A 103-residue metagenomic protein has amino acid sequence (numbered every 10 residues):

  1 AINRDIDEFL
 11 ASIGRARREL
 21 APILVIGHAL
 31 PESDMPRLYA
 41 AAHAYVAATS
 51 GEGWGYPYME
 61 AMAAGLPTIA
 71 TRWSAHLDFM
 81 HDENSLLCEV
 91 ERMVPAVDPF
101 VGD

Functional and structural regions predicted by a protein language model:
A1, L38, P99-D103: Short, intrinsically disordered, charge-balanced linker/junction segments flanking boundaries in proteins
I2-S33: Nucleotide-activated donor-binding/catalytic signature segment of Leloir-type glycosyltransferases, i.e., the conserved
S12-I13, N84-P95: Core domains of carbohydrate- and sulfate-ester-processing enzymes
R37-G53, A63-L66: Acidic donor-binding loop of glycosyltransferase active sites
S50-G55, L77-D78, V90, V94-G102: Nucleotide-sugar-dependent
G55-Y58, W73: Short glycine/serine-rich donor-binding loops of glycosyltransferases
P67-A70, M80, L86-L87: Short hydrophobic beta-strand element within catalytic cores of glycosyltransferases and related nucleotide-activated
